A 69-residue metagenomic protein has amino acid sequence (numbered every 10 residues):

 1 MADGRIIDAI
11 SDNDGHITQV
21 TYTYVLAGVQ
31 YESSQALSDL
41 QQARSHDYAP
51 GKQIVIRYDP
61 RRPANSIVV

Functional and structural regions predicted by a protein language model:
M1-V69: Oxidizing extracytosolic/periplasmic lumen-facing domains of membrane-embedded or membrane-associated proteins
